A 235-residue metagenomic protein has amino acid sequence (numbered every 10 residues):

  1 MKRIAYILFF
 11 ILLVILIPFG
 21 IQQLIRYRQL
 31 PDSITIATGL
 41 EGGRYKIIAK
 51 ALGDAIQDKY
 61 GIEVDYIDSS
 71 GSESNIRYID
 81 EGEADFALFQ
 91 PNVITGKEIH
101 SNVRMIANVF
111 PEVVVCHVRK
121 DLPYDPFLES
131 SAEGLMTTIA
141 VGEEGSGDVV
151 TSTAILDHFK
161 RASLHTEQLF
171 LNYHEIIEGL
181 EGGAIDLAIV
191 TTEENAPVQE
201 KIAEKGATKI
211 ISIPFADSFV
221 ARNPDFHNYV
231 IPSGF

Functional and structural regions predicted by a protein language model:
M1-D68, D80, I99-S101: N-terminal hydrophobic or amphipathic helices and topogenic motifs
R26, M105-N108, S131: Short secondary-structure boundary/capping segments
P31-A55, E112-E178, G182: Bilobed "Venus flytrap"/periplasmic-binding protein-like clamshell domains and structurally analogous long
G39-E41, S69, E81-A84, P91-I94 (+5 more regions): Solvent-exposed coil/turn segments that connect beta secondary-structure elements in extracytoplasmic/periplasmic
I62, E83-D85, L135-T137, A184-D186: Loop/turn elements at helix/coil->beta-strand transitions in domains of secreted/extracellular proteins
I67-N102, E175-L180, A196-I202: Pocket-flanking alpha-helical
P91-V93, L122, R161-F235: Pocket-lining segment of extracytoplasmic ligand-binding domains
H100-V109, V114: A structural signal for short loop-to-beta-strand junctions that line the ligand-binding cleft of periplasmic/secreted
